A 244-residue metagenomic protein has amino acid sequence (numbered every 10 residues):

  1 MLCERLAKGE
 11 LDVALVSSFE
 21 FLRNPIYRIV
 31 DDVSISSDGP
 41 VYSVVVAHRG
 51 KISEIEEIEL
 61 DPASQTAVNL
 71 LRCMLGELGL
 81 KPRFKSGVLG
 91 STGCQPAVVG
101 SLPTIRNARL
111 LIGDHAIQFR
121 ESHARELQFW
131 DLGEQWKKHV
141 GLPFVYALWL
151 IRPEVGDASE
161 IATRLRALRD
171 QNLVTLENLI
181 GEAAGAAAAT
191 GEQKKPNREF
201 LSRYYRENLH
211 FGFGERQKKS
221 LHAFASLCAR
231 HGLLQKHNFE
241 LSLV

Functional and structural regions predicted by a protein language model:
M1-E54, P62-A67: Short, glycine-/small- and polar/acidic-enriched structural segments that line small-molecule recognition paths
A7-V16, L80, T104-L111: Alpha-to-beta junction loops
K51-E56, R230-H231, Q235-F239: Immediate post-signal peptide segment of exported/extracytoplasmic ligand-binding proteins
E56-T66, L71, L78, R152: Short beta-strand->loop
L78-V88, L234-F239: A local structural motif
R83, G87-C94, G100-S101: Intrinsic, low-complexity polybasic segments
P103-A184: Pocket-lining segment of extracytoplasmic ligand-binding domains
G156-H231: Secondary-structure end/capping motifs
